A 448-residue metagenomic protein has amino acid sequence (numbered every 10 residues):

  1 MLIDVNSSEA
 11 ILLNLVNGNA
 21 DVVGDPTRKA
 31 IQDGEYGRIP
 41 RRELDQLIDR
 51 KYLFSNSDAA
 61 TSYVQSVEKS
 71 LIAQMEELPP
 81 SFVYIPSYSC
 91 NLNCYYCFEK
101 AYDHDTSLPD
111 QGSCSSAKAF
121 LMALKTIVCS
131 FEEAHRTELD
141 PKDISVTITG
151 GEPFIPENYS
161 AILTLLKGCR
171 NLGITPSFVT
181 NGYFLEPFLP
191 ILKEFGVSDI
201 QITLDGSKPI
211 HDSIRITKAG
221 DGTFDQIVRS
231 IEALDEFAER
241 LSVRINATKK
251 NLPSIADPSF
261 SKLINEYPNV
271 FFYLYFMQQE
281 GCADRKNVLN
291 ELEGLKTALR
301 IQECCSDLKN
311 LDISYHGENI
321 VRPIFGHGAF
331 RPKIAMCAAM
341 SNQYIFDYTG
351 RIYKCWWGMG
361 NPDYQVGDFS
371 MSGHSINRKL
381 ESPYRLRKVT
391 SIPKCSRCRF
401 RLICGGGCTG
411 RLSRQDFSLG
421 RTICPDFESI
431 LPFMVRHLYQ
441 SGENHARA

Functional and structural regions predicted by a protein language model:
L2-V22, R41-V83, T137-L139: N-terminal [4Fe-4S]-dependent radical SAM core
S7, W357-A448: Flexible mid-to-C-terminal extensions adjoining Fe-S/redox cofactors in radical SAM and related proteins
S8, A339-N342: Short loop/turn microsegments at loop-to-beta-strand junctions
E76-M122: Canonical Radical SAM [4Fe-4S] cluster-binding loop centered on the CxxxCxxC motif and its immediate flanking residues
P86-N93, M340, C395-R397, R401-L402: Cysteine-centered iron-sulfur cluster-binding motifs in ferredoxin-type domains/subunits of redox enzymes
P109-C114, S213-D221, R414-Q415: Short glycine-enriched, charge-decorated loop/helix-capping segments at active-site entrances that position
F120-T149, P156-M277: Radical SAM/AdoMet-radical enzyme domain recognition
S213-A339, Y348, P362-Y364: Radical SAM enzyme [4Fe-4S]-AdoMet core and its adjacent flexible, acidic and glycine-rich loops/tails across
